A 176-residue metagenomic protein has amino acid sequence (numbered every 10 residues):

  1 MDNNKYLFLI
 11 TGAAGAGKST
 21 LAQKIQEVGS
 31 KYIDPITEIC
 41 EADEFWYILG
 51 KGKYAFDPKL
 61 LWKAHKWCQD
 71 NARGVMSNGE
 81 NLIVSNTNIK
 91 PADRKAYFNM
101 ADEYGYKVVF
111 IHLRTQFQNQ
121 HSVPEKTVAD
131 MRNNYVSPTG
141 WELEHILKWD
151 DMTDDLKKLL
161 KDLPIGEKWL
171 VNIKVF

Functional and structural regions predicted by a protein language model:
M1-N4, V75-M76: Phosphate-binding P-loop
N4-T11, S19, K24, V28-Y32 (+2 more regions): Conserved GTP-binding G-domain of TRAFAC-class P-loop NTPases and closely related GTPase folds
Y6-F8, E80-V84: Generic beta-sheet signal
A16: ATP-binding Walker
T20-E80, R114-H121: Conserved substrate/cofactor phosphate-moiety recognition/catalytic segment in nucleotide-dependent phosphotransferases
L21, A96-N99: A short acidic, amphipathic alpha-helical/loop segment
M76, F98, D102: Anion (oxyanion) recognition and catalysis
V84-Y97: Acidic, metal-coordinating catalytic cores used for nucleic-acid/nucleotide bond scission and strand-transfer chemistry
